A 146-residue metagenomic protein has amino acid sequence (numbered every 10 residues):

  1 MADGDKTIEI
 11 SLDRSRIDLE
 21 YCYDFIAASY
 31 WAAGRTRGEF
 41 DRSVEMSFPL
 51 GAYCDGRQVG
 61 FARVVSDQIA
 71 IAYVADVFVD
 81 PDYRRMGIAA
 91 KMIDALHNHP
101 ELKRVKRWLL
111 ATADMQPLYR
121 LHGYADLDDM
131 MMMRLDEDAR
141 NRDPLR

Functional and structural regions predicted by a protein language model:
M1-R35, M130, L145-R146: Short amphipathic alpha-helix that is part of the acyltransferase structural core
G38-F78: A conserved beta-strand-loop-helix scaffold within acyl/acetyltransferase catalytic domains
A75, D82-R84, L102, L118: Acidic/histidine-enriched, beta-strand-rich ligand/metal-binding domains
Y83-M92: Conserved acetyl-CoA pyrophosphate-binding loop and the N-cap/start of the following alpha-helix in GNAT-like
K91-K106: Conserved acyl-CoA
L102-E137: Conserved active-site alpha-helix within GNAT-family acetyltransferase domains
D138-R146: Acidic/histidine-enriched, glycine/proline-rich intrinsically disordered or flexible terminal extensions
